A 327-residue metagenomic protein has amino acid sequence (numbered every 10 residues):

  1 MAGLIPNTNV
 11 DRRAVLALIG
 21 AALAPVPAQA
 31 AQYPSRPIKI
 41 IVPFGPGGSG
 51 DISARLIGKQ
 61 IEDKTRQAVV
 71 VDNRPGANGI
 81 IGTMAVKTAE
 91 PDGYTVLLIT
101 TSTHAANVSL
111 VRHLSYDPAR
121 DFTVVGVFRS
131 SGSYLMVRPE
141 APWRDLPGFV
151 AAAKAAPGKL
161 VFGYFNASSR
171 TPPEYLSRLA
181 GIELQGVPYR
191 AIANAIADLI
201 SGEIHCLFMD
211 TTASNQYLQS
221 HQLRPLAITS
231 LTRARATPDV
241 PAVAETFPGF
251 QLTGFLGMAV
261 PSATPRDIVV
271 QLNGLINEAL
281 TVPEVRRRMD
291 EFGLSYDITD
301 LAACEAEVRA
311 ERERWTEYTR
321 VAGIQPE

Functional and structural regions predicted by a protein language model:
M1-V10, A14-A24: N-terminal secretory signal peptides
Q29-R120, K159, S168-S169, I182-H205 (+3 more regions): N-terminal (or domain-start) structured segment
S35-P37, L179, R266-E327: An extracytoplasmic/periplasmic, membrane-proximal ligand-sensing/linker region
S49, S53, I57, G82 (+10 more regions): Stable alpha-helical elements in mature extracytoplasmic
T88-Y94, S109-N194, V243, P248 (+1 more regions): Hinge/capping helix and adjacent helix->loop/strand transition within the periplasmic-binding protein
S102-H113, R170, E174-L179, C206-P238 (+1 more regions): A ligand-binding cleft/hinge motif common to bilobed small-molecule-binding domains
